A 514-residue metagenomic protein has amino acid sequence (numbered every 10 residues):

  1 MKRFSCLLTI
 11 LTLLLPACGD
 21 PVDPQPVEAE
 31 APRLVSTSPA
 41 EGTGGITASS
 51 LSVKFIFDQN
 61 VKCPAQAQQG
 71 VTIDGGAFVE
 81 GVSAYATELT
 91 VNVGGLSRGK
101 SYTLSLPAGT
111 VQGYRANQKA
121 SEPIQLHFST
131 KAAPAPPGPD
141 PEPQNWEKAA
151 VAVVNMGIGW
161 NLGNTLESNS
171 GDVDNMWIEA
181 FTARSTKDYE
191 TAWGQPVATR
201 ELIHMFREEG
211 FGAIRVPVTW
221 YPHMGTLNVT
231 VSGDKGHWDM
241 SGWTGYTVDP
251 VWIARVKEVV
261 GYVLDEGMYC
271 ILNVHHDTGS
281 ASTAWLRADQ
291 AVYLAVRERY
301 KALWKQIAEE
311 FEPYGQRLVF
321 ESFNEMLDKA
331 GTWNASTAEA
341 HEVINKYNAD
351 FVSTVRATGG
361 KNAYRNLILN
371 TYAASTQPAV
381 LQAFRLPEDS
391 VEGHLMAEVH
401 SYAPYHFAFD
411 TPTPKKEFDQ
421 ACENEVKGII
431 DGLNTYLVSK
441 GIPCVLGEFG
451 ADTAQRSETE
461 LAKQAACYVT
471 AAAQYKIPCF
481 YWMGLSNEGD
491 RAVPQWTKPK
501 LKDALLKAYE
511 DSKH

Functional and structural regions predicted by a protein language model:
L14-A17: C-terminal motif of bacterial Sec signal peptides marking the signal peptidase cleavage site
G19-P21: Bacterial signal peptide processing site
P24-T43, S97, A108-A135: Acidic, Ser/Thr/Gly/Pro-rich low-complexity segments and short DxT(G/T)-type signature motifs
S49-V82, G109-Q112: Short, surface-exposed alpha-helix to beta-strand junction/turn motifs within ectodomains of secreted and cell-envelope
P134-A213, N228-G236: N-terminal carbohydrate-binding accessory modules
E142, W193-I214, M224, V231-H276 (+2 more regions): An active-site-proximal structural segment forming one wall of the substrate-binding cleft that immediately precedes
L294-T413, D419-Q420, E425-D452, T470 (+1 more regions): Active-site region of glycoside hydrolase catalytic domains
R456-H514: Aromatic-rich peripheral "rim/lid" segments of glycoside hydrolase catalytic domains that contact and position glycan
